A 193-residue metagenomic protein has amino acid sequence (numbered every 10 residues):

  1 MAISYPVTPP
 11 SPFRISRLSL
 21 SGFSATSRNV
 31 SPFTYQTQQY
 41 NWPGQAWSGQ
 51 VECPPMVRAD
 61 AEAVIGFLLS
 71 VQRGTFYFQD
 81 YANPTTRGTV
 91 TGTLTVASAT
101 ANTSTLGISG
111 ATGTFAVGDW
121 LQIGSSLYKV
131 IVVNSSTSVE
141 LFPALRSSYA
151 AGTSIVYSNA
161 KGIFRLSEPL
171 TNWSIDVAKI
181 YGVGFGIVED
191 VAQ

Functional and structural regions predicted by a protein language model:
M1-F23: Polar/acidic, low-complexity leader/linker segments enriched in S/T/G and N/D
R28-Q36: Short, solvent-exposed beta-alpha or beta-beta edge segments that form flexible loop/patches at the rim of ligand
T37-R58, N172-Q193: Oligomerization/assembly interface segments of phage tail-like spikes and tubes
R58-P143, S147, S174-I175, A192-Q193: Autoprocessing Asn-cyclization modules and mimics
N83-T86, I155-R165: Short domain-boundary/entry signatures in modular proteins, especially in secreted/extracellular architectures
V130, L166-E168, F185: Buried hydrophobic packing residues in well-ordered domains
T137-K161, Y181-Q193: Short solvent-exposed strand/turn elements
G162-I175: Low-complexity, intrinsically disordered Gly/Pro/Thr-rich segments
